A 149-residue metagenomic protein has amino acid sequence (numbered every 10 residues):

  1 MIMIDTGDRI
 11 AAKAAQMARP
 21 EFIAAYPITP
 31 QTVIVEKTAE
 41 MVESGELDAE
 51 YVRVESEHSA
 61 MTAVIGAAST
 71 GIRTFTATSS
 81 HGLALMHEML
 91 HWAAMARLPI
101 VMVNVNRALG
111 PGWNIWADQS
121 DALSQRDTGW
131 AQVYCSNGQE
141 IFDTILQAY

Functional and structural regions predicted by a protein language model:
M1-S124, G129, Y134: Thiamine diphosphate
Q132-Y149: Structural signature of the thiamine diphosphate
